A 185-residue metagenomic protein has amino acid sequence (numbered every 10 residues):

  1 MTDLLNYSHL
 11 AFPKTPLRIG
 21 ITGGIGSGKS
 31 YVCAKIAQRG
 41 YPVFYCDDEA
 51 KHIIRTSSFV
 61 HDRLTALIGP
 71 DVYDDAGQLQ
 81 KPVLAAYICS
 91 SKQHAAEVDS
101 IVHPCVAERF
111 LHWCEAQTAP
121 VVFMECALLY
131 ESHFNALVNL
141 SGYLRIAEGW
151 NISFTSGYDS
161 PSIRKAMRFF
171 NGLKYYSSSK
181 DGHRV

Functional and structural regions predicted by a protein language model:
M1-Q78: Glycine-rich phosphate-binding loop of ATP-dependent small-molecule kinases
T2-L4, P104-A107, V121-A127, M167-N171: Short gly/ser/thr-rich secondary-structure transition/capping motifs
I36, E131-L137, Y176-G182: Short loop/helix-cap segments at secondary-structure boundaries that form the rim of catalytic
P42, D48, L140, H183-V185: Well-ordered beta-strand positions
D47, V98, F123: Residue-level signal for inorganic ion chemistry
K51-A119: ATP-dependent small-molecule kinase phosphotransfer cores that center on conserved nucleotide phosphate-binding segments
A96, P104, E108-E115, F154-V185: P-loop/Walker A phosphate-binding loop and immediately adjacent motor/lid segment at beta-alpha junctions
E108-A116, V122-G157: ATP-dependent NMP and nucleoside kinases share a basic, alpha-helical "lid"
